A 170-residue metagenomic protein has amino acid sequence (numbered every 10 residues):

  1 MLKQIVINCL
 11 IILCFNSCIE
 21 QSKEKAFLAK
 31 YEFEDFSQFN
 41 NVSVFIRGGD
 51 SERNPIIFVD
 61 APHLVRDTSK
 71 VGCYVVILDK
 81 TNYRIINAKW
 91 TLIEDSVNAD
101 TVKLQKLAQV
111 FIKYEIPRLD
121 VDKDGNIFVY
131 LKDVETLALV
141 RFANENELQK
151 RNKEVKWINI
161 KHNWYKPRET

Functional and structural regions predicted by a protein language model:
M1-L28: Bacterial Sec-dependent N-terminal signal peptides
Q4, I12-F15, K80, V121 (+2 more regions): Generic detector of low-complexity/intrinsically disordered segments and short hydrophobic N-terminal stretches
I12, L28, V71, K80 (+2 more regions): Generic intrinsically disordered, low-complexity segments enriched for polar/acidic and small residues
C18-D95: N-terminal export/targeting and maturation segments
R84-T170: Extracytoplasmic electrostatic interaction patches
